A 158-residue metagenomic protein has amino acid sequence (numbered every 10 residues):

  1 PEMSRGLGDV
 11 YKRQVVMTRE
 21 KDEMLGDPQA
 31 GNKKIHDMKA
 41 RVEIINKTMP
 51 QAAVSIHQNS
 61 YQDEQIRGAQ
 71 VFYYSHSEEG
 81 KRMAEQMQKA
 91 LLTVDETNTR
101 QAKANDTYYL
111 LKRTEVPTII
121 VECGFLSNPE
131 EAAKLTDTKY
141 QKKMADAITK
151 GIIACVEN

Functional and structural regions predicted by a protein language model:
P1-Y11: Single conserved hydrophobic/aromatic residue that forms the stacking wall/gate of nucleotide- or nucleobase-binding
D9-G26: Short helix-loop-beta-strand segments that form the rim/entrance of peptidase-like active sites
D27-I35, G68-E78, E130-T138: Second-shell loop/turn segments in exported
K34-R41, E79-M83, M87, E131 (+3 more regions): Stable alpha-helical elements in mature extracytoplasmic
K39-N59: A short, hydrophobic beta-strand-centered structural micro-motif
T48, S55, Q62-D63, T99-N158: Active-site-adjacent mobile loop/cap segments within catalytic or ligand-binding domains
S60-Q86: A short, glycine/acidic-enriched catalytic loop
G80-K103: Active-site-adjacent substrate-binding region of metalloamidase/peptidase-like peptide-processing proteins
